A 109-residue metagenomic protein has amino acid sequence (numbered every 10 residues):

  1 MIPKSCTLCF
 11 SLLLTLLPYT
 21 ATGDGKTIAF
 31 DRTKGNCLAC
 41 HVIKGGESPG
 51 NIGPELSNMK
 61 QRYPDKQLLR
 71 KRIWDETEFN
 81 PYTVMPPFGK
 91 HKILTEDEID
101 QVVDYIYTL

Functional and structural regions predicted by a protein language model:
M1-C9: Bacterial N-terminal signal peptides that target proteins for export
L13-R32: Electrostatic cytochrome c docking/interface patches
F30, L38-W74: Gly/Gly-Pro-rich "capping" loops immediately C-terminal to redox-active cysteine motifs in periplasmic/lumenal
G35: Cys/His-enriched microdomains
L38, E96-V103, Y107: Short, well-structured alpha-helical segments
G50-M59, W74-Q101: Axial heme c-ligation environment in periplasmic c-type cytochrome domains
